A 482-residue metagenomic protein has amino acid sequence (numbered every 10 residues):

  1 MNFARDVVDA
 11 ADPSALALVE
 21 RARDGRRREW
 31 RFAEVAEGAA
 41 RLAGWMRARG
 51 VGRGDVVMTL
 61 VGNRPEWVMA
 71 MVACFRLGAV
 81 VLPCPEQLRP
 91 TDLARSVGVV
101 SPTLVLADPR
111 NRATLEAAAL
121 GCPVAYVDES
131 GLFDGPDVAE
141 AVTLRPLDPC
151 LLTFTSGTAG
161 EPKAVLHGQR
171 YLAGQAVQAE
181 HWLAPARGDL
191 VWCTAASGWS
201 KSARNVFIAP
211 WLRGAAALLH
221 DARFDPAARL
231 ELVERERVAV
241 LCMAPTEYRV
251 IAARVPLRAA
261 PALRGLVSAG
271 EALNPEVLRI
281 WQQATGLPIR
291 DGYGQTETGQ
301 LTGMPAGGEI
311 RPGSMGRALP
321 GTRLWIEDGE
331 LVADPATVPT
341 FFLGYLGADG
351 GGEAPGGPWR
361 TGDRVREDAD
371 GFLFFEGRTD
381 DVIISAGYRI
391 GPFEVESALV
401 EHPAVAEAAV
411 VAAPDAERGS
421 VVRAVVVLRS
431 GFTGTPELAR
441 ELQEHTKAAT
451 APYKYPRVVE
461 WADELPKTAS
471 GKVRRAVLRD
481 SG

Functional and structural regions predicted by a protein language model:
V7, A48-R49, V72, R76-D134 (+4 more regions): Structural core segment of the AMP-binding/adenylate-forming
P13-L16, D137-F154, E161, A184-L190: Conserved pre-ATP/AMP-binding loop-to-beta segment of ANL
L18-R64, V68-V72, R89-A94, G98 (+1 more regions): Conserved AMP-binding/adenylate-forming core of the ANL superfamily
E29-A33, C150-G174: Conserved AMP-binding A3 loop
L88, V105, L241, R364-K454 (+2 more regions): AMP-binding/adenylate-forming catalytic core of the ANL superfamily
A173-C193, S197-V240, R254: Conserved AMP-binding/adenylation subdomain of ANL enzymes
V238-M243, A252-I310, R323: Gly/Ser/Thr-rich phosphate-binding loop
R317-G321, D328-P355, I390: Conserved ATP/PPi-binding loop(s) of AMP-dependent carboxylate-activating enzymes
